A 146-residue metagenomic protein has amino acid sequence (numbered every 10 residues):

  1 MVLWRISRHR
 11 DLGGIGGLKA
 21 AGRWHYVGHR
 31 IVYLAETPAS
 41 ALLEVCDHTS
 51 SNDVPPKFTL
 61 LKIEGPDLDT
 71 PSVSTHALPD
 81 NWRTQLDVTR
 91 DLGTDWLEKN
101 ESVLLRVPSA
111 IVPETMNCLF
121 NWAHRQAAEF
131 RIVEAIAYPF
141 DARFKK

Functional and structural regions predicted by a protein language model:
V2-G17, H25-V27, D53-K146: Active-site and NAD+-binding cores of ADP-ribose-processing enzymes
K19-A21, D47-T49: Short secondary-structure capping/turn segments at boundaries of alpha-helices and beta-strands
Y26-H48, C118-A123: Extended catalytic/binding region for NAD+/ADP-ribose chemistry, centered on the ART fold
